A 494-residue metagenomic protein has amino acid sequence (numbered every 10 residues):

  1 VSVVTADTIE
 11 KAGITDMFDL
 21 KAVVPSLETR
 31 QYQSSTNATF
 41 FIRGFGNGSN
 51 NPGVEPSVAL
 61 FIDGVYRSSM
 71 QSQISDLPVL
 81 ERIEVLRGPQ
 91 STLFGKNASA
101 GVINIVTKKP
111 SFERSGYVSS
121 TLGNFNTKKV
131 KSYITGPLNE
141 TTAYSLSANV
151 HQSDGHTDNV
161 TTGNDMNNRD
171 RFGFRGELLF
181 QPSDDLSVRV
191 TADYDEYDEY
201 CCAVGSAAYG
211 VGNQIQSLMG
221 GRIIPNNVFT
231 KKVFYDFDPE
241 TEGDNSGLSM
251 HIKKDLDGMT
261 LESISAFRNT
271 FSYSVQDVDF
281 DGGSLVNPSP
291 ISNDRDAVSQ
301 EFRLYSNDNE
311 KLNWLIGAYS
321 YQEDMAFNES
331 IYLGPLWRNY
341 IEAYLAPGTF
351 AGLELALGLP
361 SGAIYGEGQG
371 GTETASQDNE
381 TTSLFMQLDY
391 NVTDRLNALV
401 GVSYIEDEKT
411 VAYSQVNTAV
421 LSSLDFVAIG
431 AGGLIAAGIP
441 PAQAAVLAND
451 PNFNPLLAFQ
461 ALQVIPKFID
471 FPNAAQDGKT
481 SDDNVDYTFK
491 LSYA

Functional and structural regions predicted by a protein language model:
V1-A12, L20, A38-F41, V58 (+1 more regions): N-terminal periplasmic "start-of-domain" segments of outer-membrane beta-barrel proteins
A38, E55-S57, S69, P78-E81 (+7 more regions): Outer-membrane beta-barrel translocator/receptor signature
N50-N51, S57-V58, D63-P89: Short acidic/polar hinge/loop motifs at secondary-structure boundaries that mediate gating or recognition
G64, G136, L178-Q181, K253-L256 (+6 more regions): Residue-level signature of outer-membrane beta-barrel architecture
V118-L122, L146-Q152, V190-Y194, S265-F267 (+2 more regions): Transmembrane beta-barrel strands of outer-membrane/channel proteins
G123-N126, M166-D170, P182, K231-K232 (+7 more regions): Short sequence motifs at beta-strands and strand-loop junctions characteristic of Gram-negative outer-membrane
T157-D165, C201-F234, V278-P288, S330-T374 (+1 more regions): Solvent-exposed loop segments that connect transmembrane elements
G163, R169-L315, Y321-F327, N397: Outer-membrane beta-barrel domain signature, strongest for Gram-negative TonB-dependent receptors and also present
